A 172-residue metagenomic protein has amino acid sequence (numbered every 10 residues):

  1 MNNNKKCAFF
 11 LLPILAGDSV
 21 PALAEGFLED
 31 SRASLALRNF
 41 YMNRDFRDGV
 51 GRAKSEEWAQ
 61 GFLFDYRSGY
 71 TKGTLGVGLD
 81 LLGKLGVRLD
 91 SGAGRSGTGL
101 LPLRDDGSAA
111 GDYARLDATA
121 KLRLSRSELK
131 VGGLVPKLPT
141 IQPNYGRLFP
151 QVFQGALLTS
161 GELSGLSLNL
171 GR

Functional and structural regions predicted by a protein language model:
M1-F9: Bacterial N-terminal signal peptides that target proteins for export
P13, D18-G133: Beta-barrel outer-membrane channel/assembly domains of diderm bacteria
G94-G111, D117, S127-R172: Surface-exposed coil loops of outer-membrane beta-barrel proteins
